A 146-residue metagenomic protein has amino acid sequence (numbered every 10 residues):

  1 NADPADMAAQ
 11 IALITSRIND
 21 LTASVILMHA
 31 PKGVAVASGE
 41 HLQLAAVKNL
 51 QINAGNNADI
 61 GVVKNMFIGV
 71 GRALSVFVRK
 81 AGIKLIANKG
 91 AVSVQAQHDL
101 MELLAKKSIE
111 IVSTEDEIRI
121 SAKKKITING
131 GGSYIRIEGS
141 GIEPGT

Functional and structural regions predicted by a protein language model:
N1-T146: Right-handed beta-helix
